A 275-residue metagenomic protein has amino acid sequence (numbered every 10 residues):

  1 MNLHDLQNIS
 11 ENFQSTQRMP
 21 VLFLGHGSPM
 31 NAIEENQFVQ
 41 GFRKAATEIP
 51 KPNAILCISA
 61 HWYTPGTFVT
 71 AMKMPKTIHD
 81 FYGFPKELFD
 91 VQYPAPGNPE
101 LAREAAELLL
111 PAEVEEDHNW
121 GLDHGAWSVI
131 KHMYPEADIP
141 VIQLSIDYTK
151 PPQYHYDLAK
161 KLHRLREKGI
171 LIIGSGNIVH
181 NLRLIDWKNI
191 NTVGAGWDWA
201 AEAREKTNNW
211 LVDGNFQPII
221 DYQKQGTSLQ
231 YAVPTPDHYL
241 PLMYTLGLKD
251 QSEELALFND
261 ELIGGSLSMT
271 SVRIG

Functional and structural regions predicted by a protein language model:
N2-A112: A short aromatic-anchored loop/beta-hairpin motif
P20-L24, A54-S59, L144, L165-I178 (+1 more regions): Beta-strand elements within well-structured catalytic alpha/beta cores of enzymes that handle phosphate/sulfate esters
L22-F23, D80-P85, Y134-I142, I220: Short, basic/glycine-rich phosphate-binding loops at helix/coil junctions that contact nucleotide phosphates
T47-N53, L108-V114, P151, H163-I173 (+1 more regions): Secondary-structure boundary elements
A60-T64, M74-P75, L122-I130, I178: Short glycine-enriched loops at secondary-structure junctions
L88-P96, S145-P152, L229: Flexible, glycine/proline-enriched loop segments at strand-loop-helix junctions that form or flank small-ligand binding
A102-Y156, K161: Internal, conserved structured core segments that host functional sites
I139-P140, K150, D157, H163-L171 (+1 more regions): Surface-exposed, charge/polar-rich loops and edge strands
